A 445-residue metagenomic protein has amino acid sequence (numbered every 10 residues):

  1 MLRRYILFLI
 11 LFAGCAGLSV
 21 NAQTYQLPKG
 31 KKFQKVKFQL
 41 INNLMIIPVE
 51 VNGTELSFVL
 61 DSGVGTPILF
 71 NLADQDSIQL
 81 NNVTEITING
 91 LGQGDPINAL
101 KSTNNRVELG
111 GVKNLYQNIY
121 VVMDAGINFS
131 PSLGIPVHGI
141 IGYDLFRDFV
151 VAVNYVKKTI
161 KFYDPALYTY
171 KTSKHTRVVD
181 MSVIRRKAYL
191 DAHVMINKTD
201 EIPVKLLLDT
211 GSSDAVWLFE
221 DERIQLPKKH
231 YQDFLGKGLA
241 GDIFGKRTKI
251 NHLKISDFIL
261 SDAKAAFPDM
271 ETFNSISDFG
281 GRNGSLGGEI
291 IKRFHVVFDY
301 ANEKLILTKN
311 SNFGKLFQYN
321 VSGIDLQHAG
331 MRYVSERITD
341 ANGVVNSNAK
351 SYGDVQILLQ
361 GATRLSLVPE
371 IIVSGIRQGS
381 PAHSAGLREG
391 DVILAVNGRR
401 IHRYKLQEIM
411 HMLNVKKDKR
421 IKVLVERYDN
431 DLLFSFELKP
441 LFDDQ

Functional and structural regions predicted by a protein language model:
M1-Q26: Bacterial Sec-dependent N-terminal signal peptides
S19-Q445: Pepsin/retropepsin-fold aspartyl endopeptidases
